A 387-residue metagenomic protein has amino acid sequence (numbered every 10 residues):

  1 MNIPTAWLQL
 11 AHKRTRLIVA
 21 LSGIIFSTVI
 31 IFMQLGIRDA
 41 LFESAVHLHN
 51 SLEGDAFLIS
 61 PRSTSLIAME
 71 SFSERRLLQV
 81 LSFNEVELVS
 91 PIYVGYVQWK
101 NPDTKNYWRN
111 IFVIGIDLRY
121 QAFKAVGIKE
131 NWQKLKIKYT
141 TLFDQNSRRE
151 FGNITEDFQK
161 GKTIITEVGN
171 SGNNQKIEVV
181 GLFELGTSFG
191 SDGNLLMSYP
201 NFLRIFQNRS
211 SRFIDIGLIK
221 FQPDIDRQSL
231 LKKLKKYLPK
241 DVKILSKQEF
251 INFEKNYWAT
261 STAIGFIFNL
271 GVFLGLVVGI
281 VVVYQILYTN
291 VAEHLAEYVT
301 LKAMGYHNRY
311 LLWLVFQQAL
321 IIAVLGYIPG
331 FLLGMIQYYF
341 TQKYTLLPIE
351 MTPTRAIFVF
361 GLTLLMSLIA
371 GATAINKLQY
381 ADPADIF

Functional and structural regions predicted by a protein language model:
N2, I349, T354-F387: C-terminal membrane-exit region of the final transmembrane helix in multipass inner-membrane proteins
N2-A11: A short amphipathic helical element positioned immediately N-terminal to and/or at the very start of a transmembrane
R14-L41, S261-V299, L320-Y327: Hydrophobic alpha-helical transmembrane segments of multi-pass inner-membrane transport and secretion
F26, I37-E74: Membrane-interface junction motifs in transport/secretion proteins
E74-L78, S82-F83, E87, P91-L142 (+1 more regions): The feature marks short, hydrophobic/small-residue-biased sequence motifs that occur predominantly
F123-K124, Q145-L245: Basic-flanked hydrophobic alpha-helices used for secretion and membrane insertion
L230-V281, T289-E293, R309, W313-L314: Peri-transmembrane interface segments
G275, Y288, A292, A296-Q342 (+3 more regions): Transmembrane alpha-helical interface segments in multi-pass membrane proteins
